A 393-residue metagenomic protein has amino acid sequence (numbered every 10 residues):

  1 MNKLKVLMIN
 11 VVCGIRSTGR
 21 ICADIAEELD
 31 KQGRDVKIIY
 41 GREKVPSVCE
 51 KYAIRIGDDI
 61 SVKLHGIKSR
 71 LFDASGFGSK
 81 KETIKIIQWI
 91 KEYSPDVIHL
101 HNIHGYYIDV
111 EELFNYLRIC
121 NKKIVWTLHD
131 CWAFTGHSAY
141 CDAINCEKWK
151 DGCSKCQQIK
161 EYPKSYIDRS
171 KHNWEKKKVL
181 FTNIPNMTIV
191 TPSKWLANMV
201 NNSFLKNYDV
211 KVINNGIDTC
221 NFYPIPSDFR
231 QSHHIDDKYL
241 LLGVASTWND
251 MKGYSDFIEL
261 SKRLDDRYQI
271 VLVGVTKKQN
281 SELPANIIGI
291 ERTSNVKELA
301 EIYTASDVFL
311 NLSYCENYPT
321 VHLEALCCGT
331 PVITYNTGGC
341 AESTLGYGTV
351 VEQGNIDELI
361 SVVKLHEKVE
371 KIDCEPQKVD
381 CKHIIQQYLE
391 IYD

Functional and structural regions predicted by a protein language model:
V190, H234-K252, I258-S261: Conserved donor-binding/catalytic core segment of Leloir-type glycosyltransferases
N198-N201, I217-S232, S281-E282: Acidic anion/phosphate-binding donor-loop and adjacent secondary structure in glycosyltransferase catalytic cores
K277-A300: Nucleotide-activated donor-binding/catalytic signature segment of Leloir-type glycosyltransferases, i.e., the conserved
E301-S306, Y388: Short alpha-helical donor nucleotide-sugar binding micro-motif in glycosyltransferases
N311, P331-T334: Short hydrophobic beta-strand element within catalytic cores of glycosyltransferases and related nucleotide-activated
Y314: Aromatic "clamp/platform" in nucleotide-sugar-dependent glycosyltransferases that forms part of the donor/acceptor
G348-I356, K364-K368: Conserved acidic donor-binding segment of nucleotide-sugar-dependent glycosyltransferases
K368-D393: A charged, aromatic-enriched C-terminal amphipathic alpha-helix characteristic of glycosyltransferases across folds
